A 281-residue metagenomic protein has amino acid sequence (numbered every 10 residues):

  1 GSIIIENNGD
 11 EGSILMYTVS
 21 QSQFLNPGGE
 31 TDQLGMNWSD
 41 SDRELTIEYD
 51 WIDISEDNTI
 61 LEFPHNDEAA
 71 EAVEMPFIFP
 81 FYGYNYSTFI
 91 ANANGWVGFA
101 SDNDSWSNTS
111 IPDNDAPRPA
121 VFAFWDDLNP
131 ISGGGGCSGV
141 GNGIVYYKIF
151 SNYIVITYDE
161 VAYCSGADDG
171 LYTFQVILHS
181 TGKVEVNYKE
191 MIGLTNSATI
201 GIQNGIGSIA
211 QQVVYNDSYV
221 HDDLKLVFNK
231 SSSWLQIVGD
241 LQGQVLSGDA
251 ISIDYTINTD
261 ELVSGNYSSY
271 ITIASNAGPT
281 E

Functional and structural regions predicted by a protein language model:
S2-N7, Y255: Core beta-strand segments of extracellular beta-sandwich domains
I5-G12, S20-Q23, E261-E281: Terminal connector regions
T18-D260, Y270: Extracytoplasmic Ser/Thr/Pro-rich, glycosylation-prone low-complexity segments
